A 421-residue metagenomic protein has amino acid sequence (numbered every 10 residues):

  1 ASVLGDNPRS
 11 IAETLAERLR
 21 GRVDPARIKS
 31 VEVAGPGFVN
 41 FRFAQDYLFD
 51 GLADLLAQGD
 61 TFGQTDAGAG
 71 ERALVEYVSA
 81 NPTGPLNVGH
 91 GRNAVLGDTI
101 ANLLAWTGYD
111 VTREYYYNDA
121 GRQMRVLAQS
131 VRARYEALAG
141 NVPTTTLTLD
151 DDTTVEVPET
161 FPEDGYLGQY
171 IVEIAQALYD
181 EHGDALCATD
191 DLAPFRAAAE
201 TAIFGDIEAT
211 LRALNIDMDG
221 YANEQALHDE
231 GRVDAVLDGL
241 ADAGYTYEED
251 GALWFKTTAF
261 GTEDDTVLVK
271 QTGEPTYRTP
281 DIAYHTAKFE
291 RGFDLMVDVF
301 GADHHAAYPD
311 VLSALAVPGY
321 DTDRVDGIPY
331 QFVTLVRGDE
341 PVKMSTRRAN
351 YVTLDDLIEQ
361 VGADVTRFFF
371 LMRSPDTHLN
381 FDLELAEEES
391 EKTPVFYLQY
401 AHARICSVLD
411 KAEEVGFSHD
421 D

Functional and structural regions predicted by a protein language model:
A1-D421: NTP-dependent nucleotidyl-transfer catalytic core
